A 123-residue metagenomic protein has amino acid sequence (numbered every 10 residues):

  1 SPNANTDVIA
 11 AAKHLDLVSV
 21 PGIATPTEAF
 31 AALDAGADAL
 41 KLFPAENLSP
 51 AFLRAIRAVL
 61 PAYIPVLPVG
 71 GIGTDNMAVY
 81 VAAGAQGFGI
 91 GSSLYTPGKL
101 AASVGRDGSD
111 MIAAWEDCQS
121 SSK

Functional and structural regions predicted by a protein language model:
S1-A4, L17-T25, A29, D38-E46: Catalytic beta/alpha-barrel core
S1-V8, K41-S49, A83-D107: Glycine-rich phosphate-binding active-site loops on the catalytic face of alpha/beta enzymes
A4, A24, F43-A45, P65 (+2 more regions): Active-site beta-loop-alpha junctions enriched in small/polar residues
I9, A29, L53, M77-A78 (+1 more regions): Generic hydrophobic/aromatic pocket-lining and core-packing "Φ" positions
A11-V20, V59-P68: Short beta-strand/loop segments at the ligand-binding rim of alpha/beta enzyme cores
A12-H14, P97-K123: C-terminal helical cap(s) of enzyme catalytic domains, especially alpha/beta-barrels
T27-A35, R57, I72-F88: Catalytic cores of alpha/beta
